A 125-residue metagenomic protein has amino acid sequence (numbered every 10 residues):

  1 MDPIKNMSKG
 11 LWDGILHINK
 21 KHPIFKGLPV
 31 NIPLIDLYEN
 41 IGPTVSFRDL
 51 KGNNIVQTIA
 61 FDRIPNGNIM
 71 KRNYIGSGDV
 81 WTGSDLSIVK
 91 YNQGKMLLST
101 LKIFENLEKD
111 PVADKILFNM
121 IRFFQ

Functional and structural regions predicted by a protein language model:
D2-P111: Catalytic beta-strand/loop cores that center a nucleophilic Ser/Cys/Thr and support acyl-enzyme chemistry
A113-L117: Stable alpha-helical elements in mature extracytoplasmic
I121-R122: Catalytic cores of eukaryotic secretory-pathway lumenal/extracellular enzymes that build and remodel glycoconjugates
Q125: Short, gly/Ser/Thr-rich active-site loops of penicillin-recognizing serine hydrolases
